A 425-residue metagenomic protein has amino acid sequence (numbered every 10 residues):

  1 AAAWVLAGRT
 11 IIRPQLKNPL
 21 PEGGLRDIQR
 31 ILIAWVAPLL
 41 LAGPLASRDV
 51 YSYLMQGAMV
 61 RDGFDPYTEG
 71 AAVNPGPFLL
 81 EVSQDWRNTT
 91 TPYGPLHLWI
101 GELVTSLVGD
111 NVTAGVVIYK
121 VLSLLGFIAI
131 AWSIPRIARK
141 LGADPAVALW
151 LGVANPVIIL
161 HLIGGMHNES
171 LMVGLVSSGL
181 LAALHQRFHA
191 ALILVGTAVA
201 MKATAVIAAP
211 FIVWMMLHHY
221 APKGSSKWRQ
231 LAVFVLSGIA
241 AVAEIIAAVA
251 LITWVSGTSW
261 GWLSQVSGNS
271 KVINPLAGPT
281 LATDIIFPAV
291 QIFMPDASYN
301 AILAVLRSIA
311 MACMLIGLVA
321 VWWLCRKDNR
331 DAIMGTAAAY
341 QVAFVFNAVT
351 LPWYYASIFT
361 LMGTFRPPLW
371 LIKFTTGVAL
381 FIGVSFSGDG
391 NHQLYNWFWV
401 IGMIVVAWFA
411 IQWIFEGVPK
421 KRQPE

Functional and structural regions predicted by a protein language model:
A1-P38, D328, I333-M334, I414-E425: Start-transfer (signal-anchor) and selected internal transmembrane alpha helices of multi-pass inner/ER membrane
A2-I12, V117-L141, V173-G174, I316-W322: Transmembrane-helix motifs of polytopic, lipid-linked glycan transferases
P21-L124: Intramembrane catalytic core of multi-pass membrane enzymes that act on lipidic substrates
E22-R30, I134-N155, R330: Transmembrane-helix signature of polytopic, membrane-embedded enzymes that assemble or transfer cell-envelope glycans
A129-S133, M172-R187, Y340: Specific aromatic-rich, kink-prone transmembrane helix
K140, G268-F346, G417, K421-E425: Aromatic/glycine/proline-enriched transmembrane-helix motif characteristic of membrane-embedded glycan-assembly enzymes
A208-I246: Perimembrane helix-loop-helix junctions
R366-E425: Aromatic-enriched
